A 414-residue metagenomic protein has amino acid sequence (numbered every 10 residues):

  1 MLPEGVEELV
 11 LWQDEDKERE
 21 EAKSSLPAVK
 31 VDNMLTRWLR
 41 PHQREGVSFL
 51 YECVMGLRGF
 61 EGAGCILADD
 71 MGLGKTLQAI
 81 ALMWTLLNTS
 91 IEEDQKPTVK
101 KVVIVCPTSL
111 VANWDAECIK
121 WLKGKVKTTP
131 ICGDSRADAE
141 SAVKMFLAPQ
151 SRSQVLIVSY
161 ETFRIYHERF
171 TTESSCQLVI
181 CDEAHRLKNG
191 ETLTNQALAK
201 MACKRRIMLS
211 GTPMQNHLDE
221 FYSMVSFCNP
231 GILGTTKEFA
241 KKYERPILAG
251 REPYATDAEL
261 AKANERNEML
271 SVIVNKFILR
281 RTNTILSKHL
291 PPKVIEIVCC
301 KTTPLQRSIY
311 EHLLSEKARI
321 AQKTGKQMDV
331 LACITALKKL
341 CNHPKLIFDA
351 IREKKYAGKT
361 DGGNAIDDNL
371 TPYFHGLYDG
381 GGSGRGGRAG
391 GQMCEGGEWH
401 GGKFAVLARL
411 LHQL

Functional and structural regions predicted by a protein language model:
M1-L2, M34: Charged, low-complexity alpha-helical linker segments
L2-E8: Structured recognition/catalytic domains enriched at protein termini, typified by the LPMO catalytic fold at the mature
E4, G250-D257: Intrinsically disordered, low-complexity proline-rich segments enriched in Ser/Thr
W12-R251, S271-E296, K301-S308, H312-L414: ASCE P-loop NTPase motor core, strongest for the SF2 helicase catalytic module
T256-E265, I295-K301: A short helix-loop-helix "switch/interaction" segment in the helical subdomain of ASCE P-loop NTPases
